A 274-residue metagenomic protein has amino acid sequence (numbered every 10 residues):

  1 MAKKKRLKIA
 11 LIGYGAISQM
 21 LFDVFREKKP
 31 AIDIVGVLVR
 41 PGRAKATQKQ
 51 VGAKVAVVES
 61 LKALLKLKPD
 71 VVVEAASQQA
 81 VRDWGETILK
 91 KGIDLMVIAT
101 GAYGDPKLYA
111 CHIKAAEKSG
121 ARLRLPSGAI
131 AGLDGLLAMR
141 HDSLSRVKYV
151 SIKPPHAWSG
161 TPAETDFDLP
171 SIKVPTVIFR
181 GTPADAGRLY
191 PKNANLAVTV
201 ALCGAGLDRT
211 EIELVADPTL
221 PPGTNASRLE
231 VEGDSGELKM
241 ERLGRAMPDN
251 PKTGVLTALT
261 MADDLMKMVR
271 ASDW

Functional and structural regions predicted by a protein language model:
K5-L7: Nucleotide donor/acceptor-binding cores
I9-L11, E74: Hydrophobic Val/Ile/Leu positions in short beta-strands of Rossmann-like dinucleotide-binding domains
I12, M20, L123-R124, I130-W274: Active-site-lining helix/loop region of Rossmann-like oxidoreductase modules
I17: Hydrophobic/small residue at the entry helix of a nucleotide-binding pocket
K28-K49: NAD(P)-binding Rossmann-fold cofactor-contacting core
E59-K90, A102-P106: Beta-loop-alpha module in the N-terminal Rossmann-like domain of NAD(P)-dependent dehydrogenases, especially those
D94-M96: A short hydrophobic/small-residue beta-strand
T100-A121: Rossmann-fold NAD(P)-binding glycine/threonine-rich loop
